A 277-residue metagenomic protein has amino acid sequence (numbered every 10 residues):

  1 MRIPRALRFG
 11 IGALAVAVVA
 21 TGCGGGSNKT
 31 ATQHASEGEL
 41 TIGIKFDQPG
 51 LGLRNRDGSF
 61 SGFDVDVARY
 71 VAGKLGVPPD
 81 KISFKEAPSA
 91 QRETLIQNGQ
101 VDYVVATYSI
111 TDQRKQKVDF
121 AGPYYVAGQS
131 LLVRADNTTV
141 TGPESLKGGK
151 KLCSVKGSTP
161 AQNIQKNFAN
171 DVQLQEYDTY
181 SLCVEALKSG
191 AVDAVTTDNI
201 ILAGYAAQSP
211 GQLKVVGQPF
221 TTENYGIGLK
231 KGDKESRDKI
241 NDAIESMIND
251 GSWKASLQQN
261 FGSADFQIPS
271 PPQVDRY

Functional and structural regions predicted by a protein language model:
A17-G22: C-terminal motif of bacterial Sec signal peptides marking the signal peptidase cleavage site
G25-T30, T159-L174, V215, E245-Y277: Ligand-binding clefts/hinges and TM-proximal coupling segments of bilobed small-molecule sensing domains
T30-V104: Extracytoplasmic small-molecule ligand-binding "clamshell" domains of the periplasmic binding protein/Venus flytrap
F46, V126-V133, N199, A203-I244 (+1 more regions): Periplasmic-binding protein-like
D47-P49, F60-K74, S130-V184, A194 (+1 more regions): Bilobed "Venus flytrap"/periplasmic-binding protein-like clamshell domains and structurally analogous long
V65-D66, G73-K74, N137, S158 (+1 more regions): Extended ligand-binding regions for polar small-molecule ligands
I82-E144: Acidic, polar ligand-binding/catalytic clefts
Q91, T107-K117, Q165-K166, K188-S189 (+1 more regions): A ligand-binding cleft/hinge motif common to bilobed small-molecule-binding domains
